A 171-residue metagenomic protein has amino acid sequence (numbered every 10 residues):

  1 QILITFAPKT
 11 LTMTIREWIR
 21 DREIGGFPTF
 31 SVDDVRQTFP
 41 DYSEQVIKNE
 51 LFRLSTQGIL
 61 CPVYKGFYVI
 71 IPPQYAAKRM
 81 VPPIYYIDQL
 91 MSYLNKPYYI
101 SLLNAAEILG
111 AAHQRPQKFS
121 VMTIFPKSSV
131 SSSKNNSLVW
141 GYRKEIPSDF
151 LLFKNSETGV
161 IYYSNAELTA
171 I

Functional and structural regions predicted by a protein language model:
Q1-T5, K9-T12: Short, positively charged and aromatic/hydrophobic N-terminal segments
T10-K96: Short beta-edge/loop segments at beta->alpha junctions of small alpha/beta modules that act as binding/recognition
W18, C61-Y64, A77-V81, S92-S101 (+2 more regions): Short, surface-exposed, charge-dense and proline/glycine-enriched linear segments
V32, L102, A166-E167: Structural motif detector for alpha-helix initiation sites
V35, A105, A170: A residue-level signal for conserved active-site and pocket-lining positions in enzyme catalytic cores
Q89-V121: Amphipathic alpha-helical dimerization/coiled-coil segments that flank or bridge DNA-binding/regulatory modules
I108-I171: Phosphate-handling catalytic interfaces
